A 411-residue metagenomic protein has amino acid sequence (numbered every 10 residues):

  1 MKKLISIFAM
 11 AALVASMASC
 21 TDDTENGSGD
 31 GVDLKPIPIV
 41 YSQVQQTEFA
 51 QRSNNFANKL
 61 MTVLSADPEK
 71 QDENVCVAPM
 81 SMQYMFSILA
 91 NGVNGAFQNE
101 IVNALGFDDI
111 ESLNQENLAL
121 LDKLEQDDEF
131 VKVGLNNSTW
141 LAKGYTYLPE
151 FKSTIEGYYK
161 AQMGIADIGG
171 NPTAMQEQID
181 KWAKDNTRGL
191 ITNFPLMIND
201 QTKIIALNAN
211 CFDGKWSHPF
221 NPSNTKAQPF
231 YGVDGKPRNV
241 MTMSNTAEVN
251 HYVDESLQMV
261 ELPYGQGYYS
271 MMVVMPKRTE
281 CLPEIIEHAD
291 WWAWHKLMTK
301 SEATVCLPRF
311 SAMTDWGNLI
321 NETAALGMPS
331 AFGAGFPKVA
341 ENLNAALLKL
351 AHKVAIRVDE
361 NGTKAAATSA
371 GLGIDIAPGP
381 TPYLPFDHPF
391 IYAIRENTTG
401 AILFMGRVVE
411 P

Functional and structural regions predicted by a protein language model:
I5-F8, C20-I168, V408: Detector for small/aliphatic-rich hydrophobic stretches
A11-A12: Repetitive helical segments and hydrophobic/amphipathic motifs
A15-S19: C-terminal motif of bacterial Sec signal peptides marking the signal peptidase cleavage site
D72, N114-K277, M298-A377: Non-catalytic, conformational "gating/processing" segments within enzyme and secreted inhibitor domains
P79-V93, I204, Y392-I402: Extended, hydrophobic/aromatic-rich amphipathic alpha-helical segments that build helical scaffolds
A206, Q258-Y268, M272-V274, G379-P411: Extended hydrophobic
P276-T299: Internal alpha/beta scaffold segment
